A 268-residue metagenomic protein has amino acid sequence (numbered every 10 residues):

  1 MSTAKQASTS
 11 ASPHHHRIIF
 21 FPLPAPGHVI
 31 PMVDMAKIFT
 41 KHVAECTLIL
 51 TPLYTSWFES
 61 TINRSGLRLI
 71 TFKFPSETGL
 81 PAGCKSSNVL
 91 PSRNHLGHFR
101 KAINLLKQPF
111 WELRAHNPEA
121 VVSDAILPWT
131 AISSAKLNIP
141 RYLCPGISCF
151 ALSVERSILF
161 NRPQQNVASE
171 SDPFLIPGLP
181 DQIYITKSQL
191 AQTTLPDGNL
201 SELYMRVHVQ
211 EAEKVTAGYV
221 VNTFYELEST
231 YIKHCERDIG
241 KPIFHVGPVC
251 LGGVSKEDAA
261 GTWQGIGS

Functional and structural regions predicted by a protein language model:
M1-S268: Glycosyltransferase specificity loop/lid
